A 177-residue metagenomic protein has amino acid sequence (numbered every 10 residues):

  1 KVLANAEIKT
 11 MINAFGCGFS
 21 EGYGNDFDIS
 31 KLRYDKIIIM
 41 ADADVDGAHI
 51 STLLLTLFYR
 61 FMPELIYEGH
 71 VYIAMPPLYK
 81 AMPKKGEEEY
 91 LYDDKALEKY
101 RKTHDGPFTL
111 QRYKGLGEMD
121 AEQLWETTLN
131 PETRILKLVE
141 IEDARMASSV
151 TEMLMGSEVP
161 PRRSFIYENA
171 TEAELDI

Functional and structural regions predicted by a protein language model:
K1-I177: Conserved phosphate-chemistry cores used by DNA topoisomerases
